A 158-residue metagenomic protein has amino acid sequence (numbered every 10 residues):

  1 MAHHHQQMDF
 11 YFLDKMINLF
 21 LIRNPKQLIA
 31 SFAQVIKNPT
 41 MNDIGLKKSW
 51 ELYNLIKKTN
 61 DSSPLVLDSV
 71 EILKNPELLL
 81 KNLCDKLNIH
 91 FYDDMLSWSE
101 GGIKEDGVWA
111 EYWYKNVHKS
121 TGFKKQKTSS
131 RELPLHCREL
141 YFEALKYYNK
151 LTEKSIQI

Functional and structural regions predicted by a protein language model:
M1-D94, V108-V117: PAPS-dependent sulfotransferase catalytic domain
H90-I158: PAPS-dependent sulfotransferases, especially Golgi type II membrane carbohydrate sulfotransferases
